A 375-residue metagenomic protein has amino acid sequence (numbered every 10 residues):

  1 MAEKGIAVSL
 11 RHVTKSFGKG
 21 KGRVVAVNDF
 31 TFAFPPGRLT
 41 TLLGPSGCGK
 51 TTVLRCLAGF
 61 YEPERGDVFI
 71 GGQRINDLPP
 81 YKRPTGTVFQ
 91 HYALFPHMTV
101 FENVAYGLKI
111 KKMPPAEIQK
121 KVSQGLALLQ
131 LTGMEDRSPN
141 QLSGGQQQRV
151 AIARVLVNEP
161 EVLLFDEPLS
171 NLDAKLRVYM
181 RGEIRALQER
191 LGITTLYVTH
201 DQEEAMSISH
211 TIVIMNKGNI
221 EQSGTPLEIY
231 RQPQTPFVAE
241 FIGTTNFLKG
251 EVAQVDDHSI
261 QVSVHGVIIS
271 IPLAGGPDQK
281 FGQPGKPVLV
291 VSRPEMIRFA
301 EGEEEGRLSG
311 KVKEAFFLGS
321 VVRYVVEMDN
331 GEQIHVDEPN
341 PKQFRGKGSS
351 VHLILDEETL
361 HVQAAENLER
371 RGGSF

Functional and structural regions predicted by a protein language model:
F30-T41, F95: Pre-Walker A (P-loop) beta-loop-beta motif of ABC nucleotide-binding domains
L43-P45: The feature captures the beta-strand-to-loop junction immediately N-terminal to the Walker
A58: Helix-to-loop junction immediately C-terminal to a conserved catalytic motif
E64-D67, E117, K217, K249: Conserved coupling/switch loops of ABC nucleotide-binding domains, chiefly the family-specific signature
G66-R74: Conserved ABC transporter NBD signature motif
R83-G86, Q90-E240: ABC ATPase nucleotide-binding domains
T245, V255-F375: Non-catalytic connector elements of ABC transporters
